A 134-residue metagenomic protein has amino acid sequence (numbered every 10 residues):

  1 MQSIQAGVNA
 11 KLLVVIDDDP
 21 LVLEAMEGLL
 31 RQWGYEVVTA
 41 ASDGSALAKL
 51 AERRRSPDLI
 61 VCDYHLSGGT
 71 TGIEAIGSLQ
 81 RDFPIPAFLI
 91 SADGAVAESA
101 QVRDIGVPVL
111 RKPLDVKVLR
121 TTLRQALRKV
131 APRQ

Functional and structural regions predicted by a protein language model:
M1-V14, P20, E27, S56 (+3 more regions): Non-catalytic signal-transmission and effector/linker regions of two-component phosphorelay proteins
L12, E36, S56-D58, P86: Structural signature of beta-strand start/N-cap positions in the alpha/beta core of ABC transporter nucleotide-binding
P20-T39: Two-component/phosphorelay signaling modules centered on CheY-like receiver
E24, T70-T71: Conserved D-loop-proximal element of ABC-family nucleotide-binding domains
E27, T39-L59, D63, S67 (+1 more regions): Acidic, metal-coordinating helix/loop segments flanking the phosphotransfer/catalytic sites of two-component signaling
L47-A51, T71-I85, V102: Short amphipathic alpha-helix used as the core "switch/output" element in two-component signaling
F88-S91: Hydrophobic/aromatic residues positioned on beta-strands within the core alpha/beta folds
D93-A97: Negatively charged, flexible loop motifs adjacent to catalytic sites in prokaryotic signal transduction proteins
